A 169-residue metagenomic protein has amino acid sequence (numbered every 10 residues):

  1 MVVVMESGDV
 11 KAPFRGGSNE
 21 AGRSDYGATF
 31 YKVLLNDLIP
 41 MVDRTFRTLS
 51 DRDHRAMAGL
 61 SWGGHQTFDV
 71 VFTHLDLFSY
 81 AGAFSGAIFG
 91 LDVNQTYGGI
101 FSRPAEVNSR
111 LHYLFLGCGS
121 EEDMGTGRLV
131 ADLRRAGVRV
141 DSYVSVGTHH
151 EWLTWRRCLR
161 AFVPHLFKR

Functional and structural regions predicted by a protein language model:
M1-R169: Non-catalytic cap/lid and distal C-terminal segments of serine-dependent acyl enzymes
